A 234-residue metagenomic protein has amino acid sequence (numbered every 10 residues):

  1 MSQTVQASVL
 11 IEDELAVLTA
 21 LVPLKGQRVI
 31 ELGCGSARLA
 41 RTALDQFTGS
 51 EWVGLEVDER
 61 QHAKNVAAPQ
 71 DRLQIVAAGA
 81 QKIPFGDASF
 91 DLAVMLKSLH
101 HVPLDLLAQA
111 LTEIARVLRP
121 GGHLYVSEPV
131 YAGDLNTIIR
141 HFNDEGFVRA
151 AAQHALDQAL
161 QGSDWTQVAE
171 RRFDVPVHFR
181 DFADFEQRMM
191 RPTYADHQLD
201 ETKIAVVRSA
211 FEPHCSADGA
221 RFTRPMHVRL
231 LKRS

Functional and structural regions predicted by a protein language model:
S8-Q27, T42: Conserved alpha-helix/loop element of class I SAM-dependent methyltransferases that forms part of the SAM/SAH-binding
I30-K82: Class I SAM-dependent methyltransferase SAM/SAH-binding core
Q81-L92: A short acidic, Gly/Pro-enriched loop at the edge of an enzyme's catalytic core that lines a small-molecule cofactor
D91-L106: A short SAM/SAH-binding and catalytic strip from SAM-dependent methyltransferases
A108-P120: A short glycine-rich, Lys/Arg-flanked "PGG" loop and its adjoining helix->strand segment in the class I
H123-A151: Conserved class I S-adenosyl-L-methionine
R149-D164, D196: Short alpha-helix
G162-S234: Conserved Class I S-adenosyl-L-methionine
